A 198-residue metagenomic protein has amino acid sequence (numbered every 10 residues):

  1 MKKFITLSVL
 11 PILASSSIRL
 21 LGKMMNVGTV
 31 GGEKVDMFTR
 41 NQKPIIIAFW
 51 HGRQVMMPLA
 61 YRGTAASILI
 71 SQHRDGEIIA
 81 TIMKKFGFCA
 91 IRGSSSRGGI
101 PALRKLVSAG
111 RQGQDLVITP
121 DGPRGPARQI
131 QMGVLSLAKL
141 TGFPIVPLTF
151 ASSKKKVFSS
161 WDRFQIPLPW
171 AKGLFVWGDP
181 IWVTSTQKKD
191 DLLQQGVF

Functional and structural regions predicted by a protein language model:
M1-M56, R62-G63, W170-K172, Q194-V197: Membrane-anchoring hydrophobic helices of lipid-metabolizing enzymes
S8-V30, I70-R111: Membrane-interfacial amphipathic helices and adjacent loop/beta segments that form the lipid-substrate binding surface
P44-R97, T141, V157: Catalytic core of membrane glycerolipid acyltransferases/transacylases, capturing the structured, soluble-facing
D75-E77, G99, R124-A127, S152-K156: Short gly/pro/ser/thr-enriched loop/turn and capping motifs at secondary-structure boundaries
G93, T119, P147-L148: Generic beta-sheet signal
K105-L137, T141: Catalytic-site beta-strand/loop segments enriched in glycine and acidic/polar residues
Q129-K189: A cross-family acyltransferase "interaction/gating" segment
